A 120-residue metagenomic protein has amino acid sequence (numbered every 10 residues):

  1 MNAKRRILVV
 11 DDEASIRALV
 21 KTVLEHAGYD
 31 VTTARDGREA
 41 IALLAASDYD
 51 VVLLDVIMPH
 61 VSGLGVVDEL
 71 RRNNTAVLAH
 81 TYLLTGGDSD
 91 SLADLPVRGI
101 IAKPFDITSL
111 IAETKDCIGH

Functional and structural regions predicted by a protein language model:
A18-H26: Charged docking surfaces used in two-component/phosphorelay signaling
T33-V51: Acidic, metal-coordinating helix/loop segments flanking the phosphotransfer/catalytic sites of two-component signaling
D36-E39, S62-V66: Acidic catalytic/metal-coordinating carboxylates
A45-S47, E69-L78: Conserved phosphotransfer cores of two-component systems
D55: Active-site residues of response regulator receiver
M58: Receiver (REC) domain active-site loop signature in two-component systems and cognate sites in sensor histidine kinases
A79-T85: Hydrophobic/aromatic residues positioned on beta-strands within the core alpha/beta folds
F105-I118: C-terminal output helix
